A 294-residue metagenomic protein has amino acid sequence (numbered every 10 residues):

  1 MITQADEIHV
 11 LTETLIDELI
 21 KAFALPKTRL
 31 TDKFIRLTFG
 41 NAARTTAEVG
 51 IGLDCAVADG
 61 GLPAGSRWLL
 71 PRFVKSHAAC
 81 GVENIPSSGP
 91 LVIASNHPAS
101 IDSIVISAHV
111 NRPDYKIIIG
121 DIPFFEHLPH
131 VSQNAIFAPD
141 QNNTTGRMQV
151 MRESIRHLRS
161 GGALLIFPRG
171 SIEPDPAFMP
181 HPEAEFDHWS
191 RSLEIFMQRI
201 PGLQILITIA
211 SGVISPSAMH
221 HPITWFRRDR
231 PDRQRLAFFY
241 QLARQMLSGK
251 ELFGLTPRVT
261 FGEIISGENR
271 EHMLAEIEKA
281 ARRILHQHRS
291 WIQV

Functional and structural regions predicted by a protein language model:
M1-L91, I101-V105, R112-D114, V294: Membrane-anchoring hydrophobic helices of lipid-metabolizing enzymes
G89-S95, Y115, G161-P168, L203: Generic beta-sheet signal
L91-T145: Catalytic core of membrane glycerolipid acyltransferases/transacylases, capturing the structured, soluble-facing
H97-I101, S171-E173, V213: Gly/Ser/Thr-rich loops at beta-strand to alpha-helix junctions that form or flank small-molecule/cofactor-binding
S103-V105, L128-P129, R147-Q149, P168 (+2 more regions): A short secondary-structure junction signal
V150-S160: Short amphipathic alpha-helices and their capping/turn segments at secondary-structure boundaries
P174-E268: A cross-family acyltransferase "interaction/gating" segment
F226, S266-V294: C-terminal/domain-terminus segments
